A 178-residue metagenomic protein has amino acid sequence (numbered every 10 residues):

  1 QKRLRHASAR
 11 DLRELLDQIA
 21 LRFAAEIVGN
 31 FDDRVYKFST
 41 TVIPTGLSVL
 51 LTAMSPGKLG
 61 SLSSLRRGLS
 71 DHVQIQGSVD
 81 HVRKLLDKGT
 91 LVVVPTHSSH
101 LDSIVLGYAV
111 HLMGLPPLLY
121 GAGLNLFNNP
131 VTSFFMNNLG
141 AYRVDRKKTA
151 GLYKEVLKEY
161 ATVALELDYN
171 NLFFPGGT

Functional and structural regions predicted by a protein language model:
Q1-V92, H97-Y108, N128, S133-L139 (+1 more regions): Membrane-anchoring hydrophobic helices of lipid-metabolizing enzymes
D71, G89-L91, P116-L124, G140 (+1 more regions): Structural beta-strand/beta-sheet cores of well-ordered domains, especially the beta-sheet scaffolds that support
G89-T96, L157-T178: Conserved Motif II region of HX4D acyltransferases
P95-H97, G107, G121-L124, P175-G177: Glycine-rich, histidine-containing beta strand-loop boundary motifs that form or position
Y108-L112, P116-K148: Metal-dependent catalytic core segments for phosphate chemistry
L126, A150-Y153, T178: Acidic, metal-coordinating catalytic cores used for nucleic-acid/nucleotide bond scission and strand-transfer chemistry
R143-E159, N171: Catalytic core segments in nucleotide and nucleic-acid processing enzymes
